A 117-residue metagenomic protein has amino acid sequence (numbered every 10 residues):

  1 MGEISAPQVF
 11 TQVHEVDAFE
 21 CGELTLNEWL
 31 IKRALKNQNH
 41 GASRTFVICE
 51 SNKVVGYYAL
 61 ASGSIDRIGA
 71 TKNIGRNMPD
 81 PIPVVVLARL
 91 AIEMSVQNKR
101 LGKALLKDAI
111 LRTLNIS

Functional and structural regions predicted by a protein language model:
M1-K36, H40: Short amphipathic alpha-helix that is part of the acyltransferase structural core
I4, A42-S43, V54, P81-V84: A structure-centric signal for secondary-structure junctions around beta-strands
T11, R89-M94: Short, histidine-centered active-site or binding-site loop motifs used for metal coordination, general acid-base
A42-S62, G69: Conserved beta-hairpin
A59-R89, Q97: Conserved acyl-donor/pantetheine-binding loop and adjacent beta-alpha core of acyl/acetyltransferases and related
V96-D108: Conserved acetyl-CoA pyrophosphate-binding loop and the N-cap/start of the following alpha-helix in GNAT-like
L106, L111-S117: Conserved GNAT acetyl-CoA-binding A-motif
